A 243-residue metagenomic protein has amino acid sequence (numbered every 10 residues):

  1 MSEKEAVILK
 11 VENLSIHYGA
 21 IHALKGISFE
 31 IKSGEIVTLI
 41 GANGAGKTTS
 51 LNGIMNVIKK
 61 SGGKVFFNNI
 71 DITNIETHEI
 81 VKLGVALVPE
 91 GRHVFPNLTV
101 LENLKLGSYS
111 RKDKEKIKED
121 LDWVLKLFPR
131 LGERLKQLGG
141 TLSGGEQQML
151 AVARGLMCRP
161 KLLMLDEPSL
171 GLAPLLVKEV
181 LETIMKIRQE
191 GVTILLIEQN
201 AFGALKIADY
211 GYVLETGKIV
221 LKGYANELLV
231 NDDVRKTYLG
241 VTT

Functional and structural regions predicted by a protein language model:
S2-T243: Glycine-rich phosphate-binding loops of nucleotide-dependent enzymes
